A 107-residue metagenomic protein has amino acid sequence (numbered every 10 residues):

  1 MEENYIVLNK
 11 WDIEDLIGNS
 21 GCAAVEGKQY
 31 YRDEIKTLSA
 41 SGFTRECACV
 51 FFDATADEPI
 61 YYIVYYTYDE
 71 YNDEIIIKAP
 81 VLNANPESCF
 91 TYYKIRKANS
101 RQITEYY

Functional and structural regions predicted by a protein language model:
E2-Y31: Negatively charged, low-complexity tracts enriched in Asp/Glu with abundant Ser/Thr
N4, N9, N19, N72 (+2 more regions): Detector for Asparagine
L8, S39, D69, Y93 (+1 more regions): Serine/threonine-rich, low-complexity intrinsically disordered segments
N19-S20, T44, I75, K94: Generic signature of intrinsically disordered, low-complexity, basic-rich segments and short cationic peptides
Y31-C89: Acidic, low-complexity, intrinsically disordered interaction modules
I77-Y107: Acidic, proline/glycine-rich low-complexity IDRs
